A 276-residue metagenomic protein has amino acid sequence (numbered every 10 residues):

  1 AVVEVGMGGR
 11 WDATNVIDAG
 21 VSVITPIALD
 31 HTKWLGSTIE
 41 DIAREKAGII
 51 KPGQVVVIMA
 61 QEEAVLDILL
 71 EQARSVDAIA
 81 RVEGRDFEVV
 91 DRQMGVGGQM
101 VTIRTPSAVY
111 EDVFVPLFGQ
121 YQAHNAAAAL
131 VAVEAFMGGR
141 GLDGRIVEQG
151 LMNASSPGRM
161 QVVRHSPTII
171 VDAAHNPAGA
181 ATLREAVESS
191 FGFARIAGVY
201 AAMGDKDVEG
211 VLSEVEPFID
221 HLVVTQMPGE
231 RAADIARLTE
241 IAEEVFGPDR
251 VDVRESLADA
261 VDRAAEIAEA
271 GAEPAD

Functional and structural regions predicted by a protein language model:
A1-V5, D12-V23, I27-A28, D41 (+1 more regions): Nucleotide phosphate-binding/pyrophosphate-handling subdomain across enzymes that bind or process nucleotide phosphates
A1-W34, L66-Y110: Extended acidic/charged loop-beta regions that coordinate divalent cations and stabilize anionic phosphate/carboxylate
A43-P52: Membrane-proximal helix-turn-helix segments that form the acceptor-binding/catalytic region of lipid-linked
K51-A60: Short loop-to-beta-strand entry elements in the cores of soluble alpha/beta enzymes
M59-A60, R74-M94, V115-Q120, G144-N153 (+5 more regions): Beta-strand->loop->alpha-helix junctions that form or flank phosphate-binding loops in nucleotide-handling enzymes
E62-D77, G97, T168-V171, P177 (+1 more regions): C-terminal helical cap/extension that packs against the catalytic core of soluble nucleotide-cofactor enzymes
E63, D77-A80, R85-E134, A258-E269: C-terminal lobe/tail of nucleotide-utilizing enzymes
G139, S189-A194, A264-D276: Glycine-rich phosphate-binding loop signature in dinucleotide/nucleotide-binding domains
